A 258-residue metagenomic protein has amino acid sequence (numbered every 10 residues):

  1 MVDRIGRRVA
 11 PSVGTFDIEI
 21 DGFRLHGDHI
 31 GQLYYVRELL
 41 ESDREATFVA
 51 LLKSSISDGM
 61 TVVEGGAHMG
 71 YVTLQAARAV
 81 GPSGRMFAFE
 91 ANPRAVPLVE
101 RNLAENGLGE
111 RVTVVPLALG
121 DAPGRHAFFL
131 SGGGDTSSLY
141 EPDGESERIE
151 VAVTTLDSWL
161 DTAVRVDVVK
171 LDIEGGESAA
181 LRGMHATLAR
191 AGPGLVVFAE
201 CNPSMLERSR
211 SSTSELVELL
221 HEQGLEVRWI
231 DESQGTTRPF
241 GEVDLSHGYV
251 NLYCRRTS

Functional and structural regions predicted by a protein language model:
M1-R111, E145, W159-D161, E226-S258: S-adenosyl-L-methionine
G31, A67-M69, P93, L119-D121 (+2 more regions): Short, glycine/acidic-enriched loop or turn micro-motifs at the edges of active sites
E45-K53, E150-V153, D157, S178-L181: Short, well-ordered alpha-helical scaffold segments within catalytic/effector domains
V63, F89, L117, V169-L171 (+1 more regions): Active-site flanking residues adjacent to catalytic metal/cofactor-binding acidic residues
A76, V99, V112, F128 (+1 more regions): Hydrophobic packing residues within well-ordered alpha-helices of enzyme cores
E100-T155: S-adenosyl-L-methionine
S158-S258: Conserved acidic-Pro-Pro-aromatic motif
